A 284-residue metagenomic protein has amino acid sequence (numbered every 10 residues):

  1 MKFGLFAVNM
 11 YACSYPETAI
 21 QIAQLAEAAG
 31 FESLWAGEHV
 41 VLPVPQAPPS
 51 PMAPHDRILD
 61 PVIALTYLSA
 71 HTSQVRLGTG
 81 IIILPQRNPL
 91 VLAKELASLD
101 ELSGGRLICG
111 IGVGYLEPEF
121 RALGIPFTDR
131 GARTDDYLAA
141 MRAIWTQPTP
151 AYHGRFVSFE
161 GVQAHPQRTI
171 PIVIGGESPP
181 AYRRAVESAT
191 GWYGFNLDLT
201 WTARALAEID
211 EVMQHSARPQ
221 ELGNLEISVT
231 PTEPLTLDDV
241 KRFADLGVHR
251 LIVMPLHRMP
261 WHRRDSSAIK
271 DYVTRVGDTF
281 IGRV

Functional and structural regions predicted by a protein language model:
M1-V284: Active-site-adjacent structural elements that line small-molecule/cofactor binding pockets in enzymes
